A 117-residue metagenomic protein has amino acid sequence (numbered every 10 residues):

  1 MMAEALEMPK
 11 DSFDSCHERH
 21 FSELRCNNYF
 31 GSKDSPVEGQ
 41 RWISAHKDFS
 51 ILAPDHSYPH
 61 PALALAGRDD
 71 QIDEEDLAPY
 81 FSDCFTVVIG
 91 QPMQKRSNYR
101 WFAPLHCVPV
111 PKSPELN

Functional and structural regions predicted by a protein language model:
M1-Y58, L63, Q71-I72: Non-heme Fe(II) oxygenase catalytic core, chiefly the N-lobe of the double-stranded beta-helix
Q40, D48, H56-N117: Catalytic core of Fe(II)/2-oxoglutarate
